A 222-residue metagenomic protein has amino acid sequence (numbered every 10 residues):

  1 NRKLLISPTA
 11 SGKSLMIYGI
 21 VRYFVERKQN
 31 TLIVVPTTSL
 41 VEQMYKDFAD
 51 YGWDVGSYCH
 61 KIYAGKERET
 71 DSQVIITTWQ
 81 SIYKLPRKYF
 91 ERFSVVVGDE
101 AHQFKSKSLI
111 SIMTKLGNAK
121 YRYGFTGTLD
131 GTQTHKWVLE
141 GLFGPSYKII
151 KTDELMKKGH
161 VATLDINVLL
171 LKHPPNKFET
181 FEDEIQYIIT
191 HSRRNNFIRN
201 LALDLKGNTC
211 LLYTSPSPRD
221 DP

Functional and structural regions predicted by a protein language model:
R2-I20: Walker A/P-loop
L4-I6, L32, C210: Short hydrophobic/aromatic beta-strand immediately N-terminal to the Walker A/P-loop
Q29-F48: Conserved Walker A/P-loop ATP-binding site and its immediately adjacent core in helicase/helicase-like ATPase domains
G65-R92: Conserved helix/coil segment N-terminal to the catalytic DExD/H
D99-E100: Walker B catalytic acidic pair
Q103-V161: Post-DEXD/H (motif II) to motif III coupling segment of the RecA-like Helicase ATP-binding lobe
T180-T209: Conserved interdomain hinge at the start of the Helicase C-terminal
Y213-P222: Single conserved hydrophobic/aromatic residue that forms the stacking wall/gate of nucleotide- or nucleobase-binding
